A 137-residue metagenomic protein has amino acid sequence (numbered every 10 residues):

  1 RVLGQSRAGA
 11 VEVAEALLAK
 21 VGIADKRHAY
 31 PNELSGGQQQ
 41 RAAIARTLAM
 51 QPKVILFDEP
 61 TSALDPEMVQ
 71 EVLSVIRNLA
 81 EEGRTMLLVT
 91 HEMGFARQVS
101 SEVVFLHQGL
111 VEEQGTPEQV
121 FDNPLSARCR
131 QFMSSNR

Functional and structural regions predicted by a protein language model:
Y30-L34, Q38: Conserved ABC ATPase signature
A49-K53: A short, proline-enriched helix->beta-strand linker immediately N-terminal to the Walker B motif in ABC-type P-loop
I55-D58: Catalytic Walker B motif of ABC-type/P-loop ATPase nucleotide-binding domains
P66-M68: Helix N-cap at the start of a conserved alpha-helix in ABC-type nucleotide-binding domains
T90-H91: H-loop/switch region of ABC-family ATPase nucleotide-binding domains
A96-Q98: A short, surface-exposed alpha-helical micro-motif characterized by mixed small hydrophobic and charged/polar residues
